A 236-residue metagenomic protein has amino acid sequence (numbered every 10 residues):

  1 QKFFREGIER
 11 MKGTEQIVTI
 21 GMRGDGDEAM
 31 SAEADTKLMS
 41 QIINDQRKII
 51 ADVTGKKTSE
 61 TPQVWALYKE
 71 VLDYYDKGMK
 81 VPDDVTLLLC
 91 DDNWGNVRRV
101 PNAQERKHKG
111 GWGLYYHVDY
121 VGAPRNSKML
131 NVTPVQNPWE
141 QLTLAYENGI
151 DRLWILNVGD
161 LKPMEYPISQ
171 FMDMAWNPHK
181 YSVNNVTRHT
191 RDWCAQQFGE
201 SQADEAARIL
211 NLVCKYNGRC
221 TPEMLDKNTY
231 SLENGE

Functional and structural regions predicted by a protein language model:
Q1-K109, G218-E236: Gly/Pro-rich turn-and-neighbor structural signature
R23-D25, L67-E70, C90-D92, H117-D119 (+2 more regions): An acidic- and aromatic-residue-enriched active-site/binding cleft used to recognize and process polar
G24-E28, H108-V135: Active-site clefts of carbohydrate-active enzymes
L87, A145, N157, W193: Conserved, mostly hydrophobic/aromatic
M129-L156, D173-P178: Catalytic-core region of carbohydrate-active enzymes that cleave or remodel glycosidic bonds
I155-K180, P222-S231, G235: Aromatic/acidic polysaccharide-binding cleft in carbohydrate-active enzymes
K162-G199, A203-A207: Short acidic, glycine/proline-enriched helix-loop-strand junctions
T190-E236: C-terminal non-catalytic alpha-helical accessory regions
